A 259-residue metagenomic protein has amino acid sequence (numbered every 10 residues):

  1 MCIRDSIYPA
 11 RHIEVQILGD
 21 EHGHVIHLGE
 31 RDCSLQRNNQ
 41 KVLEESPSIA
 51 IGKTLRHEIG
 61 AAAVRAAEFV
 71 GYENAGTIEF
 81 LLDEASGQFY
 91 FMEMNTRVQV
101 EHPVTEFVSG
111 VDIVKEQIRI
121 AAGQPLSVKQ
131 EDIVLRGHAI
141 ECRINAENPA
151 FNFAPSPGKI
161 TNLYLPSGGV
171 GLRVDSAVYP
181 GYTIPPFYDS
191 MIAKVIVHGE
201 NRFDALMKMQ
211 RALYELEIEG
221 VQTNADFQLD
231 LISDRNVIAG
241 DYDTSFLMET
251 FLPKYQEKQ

Functional and structural regions predicted by a protein language model:
R4-Q259: ATP-dependent carboxylate activation and anion-phosphoryl transfer catalytic cores that bind Mg-ATP to form
